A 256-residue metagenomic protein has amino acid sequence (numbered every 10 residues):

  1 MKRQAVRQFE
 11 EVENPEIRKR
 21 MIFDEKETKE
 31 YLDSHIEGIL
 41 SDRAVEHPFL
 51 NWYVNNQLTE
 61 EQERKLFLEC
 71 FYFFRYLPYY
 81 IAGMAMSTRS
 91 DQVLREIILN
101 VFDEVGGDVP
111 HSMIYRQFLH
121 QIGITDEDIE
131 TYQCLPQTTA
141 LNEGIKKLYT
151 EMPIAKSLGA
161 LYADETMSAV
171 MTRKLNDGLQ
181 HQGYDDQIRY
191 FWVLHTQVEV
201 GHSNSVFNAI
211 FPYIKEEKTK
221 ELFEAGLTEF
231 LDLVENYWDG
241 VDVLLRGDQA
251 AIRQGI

Functional and structural regions predicted by a protein language model:
K2-I256: Non-heme di-metal
